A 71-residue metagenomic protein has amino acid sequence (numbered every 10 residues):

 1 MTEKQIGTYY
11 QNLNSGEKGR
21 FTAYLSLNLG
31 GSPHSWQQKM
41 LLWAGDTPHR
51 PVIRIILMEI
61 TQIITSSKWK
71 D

Functional and structural regions predicted by a protein language model:
M1-Y24: A short, Lys/Arg-rich alpha-helix, primarily the initiator
T2, T22, D46-I53: A general secondary-structure boundary signal
K4, Y10-N12, Q37-L42, I64-W69: Extended interaction regions within the primary functional domain
N12-N14, G30-P33: A general, composition-driven signal for non-globular sequence regions
L27: Alpha-helical residues within the helix-turn-helix
G31-H49: Recognition helix of helix-turn-helix/homeodomain-like DNA-binding domains that insert into the DNA major groove
P48-K70: DNA major-groove recognition helix of helix-turn-helix/homeodomain DNA-binding modules
